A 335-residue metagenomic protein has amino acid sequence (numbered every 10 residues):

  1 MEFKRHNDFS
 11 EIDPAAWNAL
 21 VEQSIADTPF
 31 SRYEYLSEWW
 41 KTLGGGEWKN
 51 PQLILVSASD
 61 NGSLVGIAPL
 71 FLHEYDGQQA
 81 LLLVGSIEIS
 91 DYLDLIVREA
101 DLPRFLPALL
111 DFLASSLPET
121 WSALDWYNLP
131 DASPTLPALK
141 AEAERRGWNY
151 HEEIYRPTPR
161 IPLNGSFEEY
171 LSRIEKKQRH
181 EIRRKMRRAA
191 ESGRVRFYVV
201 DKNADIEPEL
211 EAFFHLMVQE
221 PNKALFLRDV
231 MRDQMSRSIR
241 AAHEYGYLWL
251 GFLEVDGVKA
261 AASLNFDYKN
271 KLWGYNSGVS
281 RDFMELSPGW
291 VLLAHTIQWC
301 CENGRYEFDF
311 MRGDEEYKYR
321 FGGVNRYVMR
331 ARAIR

Functional and structural regions predicted by a protein language model:
E2-S86, N128-T158, P162-M284: A conserved beta-strand-loop-helix scaffold within acyl/acetyltransferase catalytic domains
S24-T28, L72, L117, G193 (+6 more regions): A generic secondary-structure signal for well-formed alpha-helical elements
H73-H151, K269-F321, N325: Acyl-donor binding region in acyl/amide transferases
N149-T158, N325-R335: Conserved catalytic-core motifs of GNAT/GCN5-like acyltransferases
P157, N203, D314-E315, R332: Conserved beta-strand edge residues that scaffold enzyme active sites
R179, R184-R188, R312, K318 (+2 more regions): Basic side chains
